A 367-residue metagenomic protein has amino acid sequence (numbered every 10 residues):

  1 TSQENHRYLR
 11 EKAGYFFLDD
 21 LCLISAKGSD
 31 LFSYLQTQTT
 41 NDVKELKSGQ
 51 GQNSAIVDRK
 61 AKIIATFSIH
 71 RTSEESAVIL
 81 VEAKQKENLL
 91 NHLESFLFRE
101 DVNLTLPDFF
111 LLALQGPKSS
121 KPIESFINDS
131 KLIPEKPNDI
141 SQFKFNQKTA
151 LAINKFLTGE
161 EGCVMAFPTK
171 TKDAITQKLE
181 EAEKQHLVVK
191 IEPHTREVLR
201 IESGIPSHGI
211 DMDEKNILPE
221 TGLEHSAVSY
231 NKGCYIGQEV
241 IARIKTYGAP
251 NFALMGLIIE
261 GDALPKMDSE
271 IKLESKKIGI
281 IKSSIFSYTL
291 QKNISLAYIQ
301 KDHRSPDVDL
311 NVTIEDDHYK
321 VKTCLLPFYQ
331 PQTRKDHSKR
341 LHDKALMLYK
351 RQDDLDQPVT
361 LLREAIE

Functional and structural regions predicted by a protein language model:
T1-H6, V102-L254, P331: Glycine-rich, acidic
T1-I64, R71-E74: Acidic, proline/glycine-enriched N-terminal capping motif
G28, I79, G116-P117, M165 (+4 more regions): Residue-level signal for inorganic ion chemistry
S29, E82-E87, P117-S120, F167-D173 (+1 more regions): Helix N-cap motif at beta-to-alpha junctions
Q38, L90-S95, F126-N128, A174-Q185 (+2 more regions): Short amphipathic alpha-helices in soluble, non-transmembrane regions that often serve as interface/regulatory elements
D42-V43, E94-N103, S130-L132, L179-I191 (+2 more regions): A common structural junction motif
R59, F67, N216, G222-V228 (+2 more regions): Glycine-rich, small/acidic residue-mixed loop/short-helix segments
K339-E364: Alpha-helical segment of the N-proximal tetratricopeptide repeat
